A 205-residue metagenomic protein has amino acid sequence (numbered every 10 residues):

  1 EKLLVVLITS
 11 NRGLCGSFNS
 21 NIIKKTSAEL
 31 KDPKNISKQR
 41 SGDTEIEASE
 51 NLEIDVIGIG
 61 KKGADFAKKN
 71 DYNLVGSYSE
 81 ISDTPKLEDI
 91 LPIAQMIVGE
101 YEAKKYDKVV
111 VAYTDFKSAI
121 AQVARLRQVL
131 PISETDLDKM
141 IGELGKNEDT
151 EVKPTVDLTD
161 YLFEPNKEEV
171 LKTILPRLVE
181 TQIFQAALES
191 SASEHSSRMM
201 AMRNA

Functional and structural regions predicted by a protein language model:
E1-N204: C-terminal beta-strand-loop-alpha-helix "lid" module of Rossmann-like NAD(P)-dependent dehydrogenases
